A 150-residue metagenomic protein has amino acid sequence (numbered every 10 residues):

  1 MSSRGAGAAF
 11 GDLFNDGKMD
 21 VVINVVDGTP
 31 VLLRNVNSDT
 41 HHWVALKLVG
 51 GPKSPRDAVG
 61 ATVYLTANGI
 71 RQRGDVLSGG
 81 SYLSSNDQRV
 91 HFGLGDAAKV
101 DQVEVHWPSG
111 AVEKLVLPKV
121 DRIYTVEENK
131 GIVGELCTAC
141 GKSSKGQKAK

Functional and structural regions predicted by a protein language model:
M1-K150: Gly/Ser/Thr/Pro-enriched helix-cap/hinge segments flanking short amphipathic alpha-helices
